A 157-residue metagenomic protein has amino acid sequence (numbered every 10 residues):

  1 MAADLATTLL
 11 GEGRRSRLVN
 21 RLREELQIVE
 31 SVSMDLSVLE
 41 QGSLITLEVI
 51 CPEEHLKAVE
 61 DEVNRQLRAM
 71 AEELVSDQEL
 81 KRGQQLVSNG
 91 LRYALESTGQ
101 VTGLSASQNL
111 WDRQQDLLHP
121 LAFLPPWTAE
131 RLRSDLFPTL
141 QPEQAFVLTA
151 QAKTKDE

Functional and structural regions predicted by a protein language model:
M1-R15: His/Glu-based metal-binding/catalytic segments typifying zinc-dependent metallopeptidases
A3, L44, N64, L117-L118: Residue-level signal for cytosolic alpha-helical hairpin/rod architecture
D4-A6, L22, L47, V63 (+3 more regions): Buried hydrophobic packing residues in well-ordered domains
E12-G13, V29, S33, S37-A94: M16/insulysin-pitrilysin zinc metalloprotease superfamily fold
E12-I28: M16/MPP (pitrilysin/insulinase) zinc-metallopeptidase core fold and M16-derived inactive scaffolds
E25-M34, A129-R133: Short amphipathic beta-strand starts and helix->beta connectors
V49, M70, K81-E157: C-terminal regions of mature proteins
